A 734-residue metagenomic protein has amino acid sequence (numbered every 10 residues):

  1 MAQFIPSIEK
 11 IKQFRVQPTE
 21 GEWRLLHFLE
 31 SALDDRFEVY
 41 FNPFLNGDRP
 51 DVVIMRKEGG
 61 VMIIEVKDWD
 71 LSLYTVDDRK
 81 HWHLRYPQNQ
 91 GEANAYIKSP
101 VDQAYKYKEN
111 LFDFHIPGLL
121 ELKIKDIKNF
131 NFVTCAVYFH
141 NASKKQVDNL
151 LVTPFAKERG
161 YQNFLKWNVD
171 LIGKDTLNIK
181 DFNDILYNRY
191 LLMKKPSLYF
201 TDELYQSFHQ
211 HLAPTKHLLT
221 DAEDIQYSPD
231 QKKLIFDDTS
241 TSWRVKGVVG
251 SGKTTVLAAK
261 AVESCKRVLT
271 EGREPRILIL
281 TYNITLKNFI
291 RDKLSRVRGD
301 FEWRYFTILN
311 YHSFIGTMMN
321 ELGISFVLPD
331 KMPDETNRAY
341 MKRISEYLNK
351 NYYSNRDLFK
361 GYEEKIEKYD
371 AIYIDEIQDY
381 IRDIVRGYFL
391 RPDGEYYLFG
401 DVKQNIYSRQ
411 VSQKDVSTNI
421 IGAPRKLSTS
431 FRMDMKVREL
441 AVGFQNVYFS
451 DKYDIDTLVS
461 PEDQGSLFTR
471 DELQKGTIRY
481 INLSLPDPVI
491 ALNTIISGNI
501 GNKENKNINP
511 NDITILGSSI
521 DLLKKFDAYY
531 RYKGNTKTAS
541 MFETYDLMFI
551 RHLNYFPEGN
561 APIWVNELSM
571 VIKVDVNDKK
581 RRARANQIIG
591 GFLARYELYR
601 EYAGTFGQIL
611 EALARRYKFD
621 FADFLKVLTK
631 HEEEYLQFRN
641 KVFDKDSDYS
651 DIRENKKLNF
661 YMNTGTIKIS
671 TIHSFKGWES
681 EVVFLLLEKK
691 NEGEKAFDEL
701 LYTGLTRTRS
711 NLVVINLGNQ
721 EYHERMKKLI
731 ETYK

Functional and structural regions predicted by a protein language model:
M1-I8, F468-T469, N640-K645: N-terminal capping/interface segment
M1-P50, I54-L219: Intrinsically disordered, low-complexity Ser/Thr/Pro/Gly-rich regulatory segments
D35, D48-P50, N131, T241 (+2 more regions): Short beta-strand or tight-loop elements that sit immediately N-terminal to catalytic metal-binding acidic residues
D102-D113, V245-G250, P333-R343, E472-P486: Acidic/glycine-enriched edge-of-secondary-structure segments
V147-H211, D300-F306, S313-N337, N535-K579 (+1 more regions): Extended low-complexity acidic/polar segments
E223-D224, P229, K233, W243-R276 (+5 more regions): Conserved helicase motor core of SF1/SF2 NTP-dependent helicases
L322-G387, I667-S674: Conserved RecA-like ASCE ATPase "motif II neighborhood" in helicase/translocase motors
